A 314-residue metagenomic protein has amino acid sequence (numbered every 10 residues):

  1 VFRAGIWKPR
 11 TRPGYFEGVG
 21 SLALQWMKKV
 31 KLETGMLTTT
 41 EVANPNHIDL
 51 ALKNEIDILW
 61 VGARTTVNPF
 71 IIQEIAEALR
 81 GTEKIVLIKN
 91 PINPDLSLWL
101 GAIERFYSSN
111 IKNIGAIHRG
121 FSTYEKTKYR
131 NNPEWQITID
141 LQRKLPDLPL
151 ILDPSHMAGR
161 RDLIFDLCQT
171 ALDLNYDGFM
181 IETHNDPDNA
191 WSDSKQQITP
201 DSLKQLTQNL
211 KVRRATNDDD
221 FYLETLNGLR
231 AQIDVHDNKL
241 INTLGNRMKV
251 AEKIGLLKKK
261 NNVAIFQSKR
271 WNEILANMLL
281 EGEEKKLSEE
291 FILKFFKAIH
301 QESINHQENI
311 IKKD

Functional and structural regions predicted by a protein language model:
R3, E17-V19, G35-N44, D57-I71 (+2 more regions): Catalytic beta/alpha-barrel core
R3-S21, N185-S194, I254-I265: Glycine-rich, proline-tolerant flexible connector loops at the mouths of alpha/beta enzymes
R12-E17, L37-V42, G62-A63, P94 (+3 more regions): Active-site mouth loops of central-metabolism enzymes
Y15-A23, A63, V67, P94 (+4 more regions): Alpha-helix N-cap and loop-to-helix initiation/capping positions
I56-D57, D177, D237: Receiver (REC) domain switch/active-site residues of two-component response regulators
I71-Q205, N209, A215-F221: Catalytic alpha/beta core domains of metabolic enzymes, predominantly
A215-D314: Domain-level signature for soluble enzymes in the chorismate/prephenate branch of the shikimate pathway
